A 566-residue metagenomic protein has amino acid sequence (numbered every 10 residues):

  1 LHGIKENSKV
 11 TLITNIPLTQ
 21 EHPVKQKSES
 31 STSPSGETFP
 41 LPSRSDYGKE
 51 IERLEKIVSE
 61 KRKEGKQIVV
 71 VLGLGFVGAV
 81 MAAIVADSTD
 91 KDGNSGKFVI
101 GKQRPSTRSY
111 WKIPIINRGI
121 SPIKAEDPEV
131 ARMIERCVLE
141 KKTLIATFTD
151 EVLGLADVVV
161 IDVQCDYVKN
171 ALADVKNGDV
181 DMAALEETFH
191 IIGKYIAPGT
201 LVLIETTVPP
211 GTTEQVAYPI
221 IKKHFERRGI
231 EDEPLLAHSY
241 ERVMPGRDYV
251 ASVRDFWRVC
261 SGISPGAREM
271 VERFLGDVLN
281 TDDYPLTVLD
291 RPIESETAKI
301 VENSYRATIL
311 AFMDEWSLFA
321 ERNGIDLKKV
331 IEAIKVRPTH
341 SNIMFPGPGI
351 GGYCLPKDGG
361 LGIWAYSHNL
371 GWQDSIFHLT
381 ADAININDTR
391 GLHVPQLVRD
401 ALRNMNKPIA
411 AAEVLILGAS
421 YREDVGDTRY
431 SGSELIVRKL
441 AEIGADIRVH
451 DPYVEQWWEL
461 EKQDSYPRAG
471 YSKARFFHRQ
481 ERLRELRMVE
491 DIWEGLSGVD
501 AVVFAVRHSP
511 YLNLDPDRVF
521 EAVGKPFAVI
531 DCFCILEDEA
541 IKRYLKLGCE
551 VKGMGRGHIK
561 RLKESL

Functional and structural regions predicted by a protein language model:
H2-L566: Structural/interface elements that position substrates and couple domains in central-metabolism enzymes
